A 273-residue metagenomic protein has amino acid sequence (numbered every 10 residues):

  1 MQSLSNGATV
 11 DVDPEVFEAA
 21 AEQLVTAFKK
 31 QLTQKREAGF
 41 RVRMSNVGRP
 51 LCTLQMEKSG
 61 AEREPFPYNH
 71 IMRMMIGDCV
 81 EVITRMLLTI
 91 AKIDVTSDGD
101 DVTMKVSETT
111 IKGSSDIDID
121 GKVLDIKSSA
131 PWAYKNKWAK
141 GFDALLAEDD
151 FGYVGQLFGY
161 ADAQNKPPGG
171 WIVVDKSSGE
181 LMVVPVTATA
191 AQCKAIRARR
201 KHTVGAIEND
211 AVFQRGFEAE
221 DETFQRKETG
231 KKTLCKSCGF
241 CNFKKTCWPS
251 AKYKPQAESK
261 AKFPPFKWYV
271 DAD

Functional and structural regions predicted by a protein language model:
M1-V123, S128-A147: Metal-dependent nuclease catalytic cores that hydrolyze phosphodiester bonds in DNA/RNA, characterized by
D11-V16, A147-D149, G159-D273: Metal-dependent nuclease catalytic regions and adjoining charged, substrate-binding loops involved in nucleic-acid end
N46-C52, V80, Q156, Q192 (+1 more regions): Alpha-helical structural motif
C79, I83, K112, G152-G159 (+1 more regions): Short, well-structured alpha-helical interface segments that form or flank functional binding sites
G113-S115, D120-K122, G155-F158, P167-G170: Generic beta-strand structural signal
